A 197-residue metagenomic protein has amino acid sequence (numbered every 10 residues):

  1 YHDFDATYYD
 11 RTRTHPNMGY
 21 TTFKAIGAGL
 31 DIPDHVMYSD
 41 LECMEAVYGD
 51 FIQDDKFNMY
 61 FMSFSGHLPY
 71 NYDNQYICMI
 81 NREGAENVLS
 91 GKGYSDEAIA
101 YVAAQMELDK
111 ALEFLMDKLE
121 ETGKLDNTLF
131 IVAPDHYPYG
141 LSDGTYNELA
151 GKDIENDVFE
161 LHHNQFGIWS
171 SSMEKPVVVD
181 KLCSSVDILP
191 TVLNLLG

Functional and structural regions predicted by a protein language model:
Y1-G197: Solvent-exposed soluble domains appended to multi-pass membrane proteins
